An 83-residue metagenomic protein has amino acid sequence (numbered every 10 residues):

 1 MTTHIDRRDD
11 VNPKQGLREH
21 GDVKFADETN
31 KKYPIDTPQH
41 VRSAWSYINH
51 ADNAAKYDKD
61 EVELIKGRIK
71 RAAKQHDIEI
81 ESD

Functional and structural regions predicted by a protein language model:
M1-D83: A charge-rich, low-complexity, intrinsically flexible signal that marks solvent-exposed coils, linkers, repeats
